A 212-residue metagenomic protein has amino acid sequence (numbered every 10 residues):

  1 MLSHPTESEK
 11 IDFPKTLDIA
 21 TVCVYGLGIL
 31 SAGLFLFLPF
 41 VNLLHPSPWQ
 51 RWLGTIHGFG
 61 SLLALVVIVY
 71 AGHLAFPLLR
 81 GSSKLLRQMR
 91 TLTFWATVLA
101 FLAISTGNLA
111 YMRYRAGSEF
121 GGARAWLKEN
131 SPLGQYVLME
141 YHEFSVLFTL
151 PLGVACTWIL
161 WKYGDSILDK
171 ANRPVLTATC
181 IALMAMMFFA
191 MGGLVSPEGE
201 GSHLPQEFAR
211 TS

Functional and structural regions predicted by a protein language model:
L2-S212: Polytopic transmembrane helical bundles with strong interfacial aromatic enrichment
